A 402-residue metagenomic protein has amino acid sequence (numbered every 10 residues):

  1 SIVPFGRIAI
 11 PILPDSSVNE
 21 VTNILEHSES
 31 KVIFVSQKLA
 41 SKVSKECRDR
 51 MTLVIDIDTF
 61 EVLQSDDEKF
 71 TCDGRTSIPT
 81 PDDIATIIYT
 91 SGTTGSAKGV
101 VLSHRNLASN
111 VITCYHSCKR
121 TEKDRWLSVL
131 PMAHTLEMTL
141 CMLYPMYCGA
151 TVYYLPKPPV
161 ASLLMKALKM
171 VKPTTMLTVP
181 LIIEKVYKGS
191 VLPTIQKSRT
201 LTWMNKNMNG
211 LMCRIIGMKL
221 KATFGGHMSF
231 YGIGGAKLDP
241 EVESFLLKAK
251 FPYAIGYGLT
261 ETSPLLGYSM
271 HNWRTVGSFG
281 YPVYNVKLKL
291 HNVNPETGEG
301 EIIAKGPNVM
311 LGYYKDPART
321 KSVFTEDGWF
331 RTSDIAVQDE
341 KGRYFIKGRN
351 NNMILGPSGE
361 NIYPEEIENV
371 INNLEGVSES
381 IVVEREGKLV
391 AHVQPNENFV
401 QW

Functional and structural regions predicted by a protein language model:
S1-I10, P14-V18, E26-V32, D124-R125 (+3 more regions): A short helix-loop-beta submotif of the ANL/AMP-binding
P4-S65, C72, S378, G387 (+1 more regions): Structural core segment of the AMP-binding/adenylate-forming
S16, I33, G306, L311-G312 (+1 more regions): AMP-binding/adenylate-forming catalytic core of the ANL superfamily
A40-P81, S190-K219: ANL superfamily adenylate-forming
F70-Y89, S96, K119-R125: Conserved pre-ATP/AMP-binding loop-to-beta segment of ANL
A85-V111: Conserved AMP-binding A3 loop
A108-R125, M132-M218, H227, P252: Conserved AMP-binding/adenylation subdomain of ANL enzymes
M212-Y344, N350-M353, E368, S378: Conserved AMP-binding/adenylate-forming
